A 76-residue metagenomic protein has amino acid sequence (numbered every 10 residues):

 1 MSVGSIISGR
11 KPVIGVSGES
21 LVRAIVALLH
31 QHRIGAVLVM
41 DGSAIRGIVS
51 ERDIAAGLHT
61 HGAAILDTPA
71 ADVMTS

Functional and structural regions predicted by a protein language model:
M1-P12, V26, S50-S76: Tandem CBS (Bateman) regulatory domains
P12-I14, A44-I45: Short active-site oxyanion
G15-R33, M40, L58, A71: The conserved cystathionine-beta-synthase
L29-H32, V37-D53: A glycine-centered beta-loop-beta connector
